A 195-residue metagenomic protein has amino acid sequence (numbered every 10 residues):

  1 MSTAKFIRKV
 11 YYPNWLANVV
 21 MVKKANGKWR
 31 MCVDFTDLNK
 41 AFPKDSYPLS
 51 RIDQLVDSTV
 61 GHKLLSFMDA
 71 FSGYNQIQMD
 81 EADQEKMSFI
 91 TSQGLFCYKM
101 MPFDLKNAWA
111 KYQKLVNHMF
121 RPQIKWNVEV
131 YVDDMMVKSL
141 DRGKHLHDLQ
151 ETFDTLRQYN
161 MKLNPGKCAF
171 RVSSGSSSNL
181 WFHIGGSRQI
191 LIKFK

Functional and structural regions predicted by a protein language model:
M1-K195: Retroelement reverse transcriptase polymerase core
